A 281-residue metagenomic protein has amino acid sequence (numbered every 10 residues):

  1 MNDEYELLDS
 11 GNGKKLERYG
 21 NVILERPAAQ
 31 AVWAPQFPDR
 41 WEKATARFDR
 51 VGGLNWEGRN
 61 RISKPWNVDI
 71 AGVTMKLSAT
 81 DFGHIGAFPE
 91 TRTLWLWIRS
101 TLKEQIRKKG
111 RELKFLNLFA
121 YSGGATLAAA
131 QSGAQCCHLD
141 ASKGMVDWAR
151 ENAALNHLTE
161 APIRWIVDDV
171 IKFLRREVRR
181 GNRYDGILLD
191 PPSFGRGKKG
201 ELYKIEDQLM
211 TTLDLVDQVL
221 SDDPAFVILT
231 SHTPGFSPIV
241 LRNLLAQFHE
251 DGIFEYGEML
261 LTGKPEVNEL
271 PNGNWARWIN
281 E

Functional and structural regions predicted by a protein language model:
N2-G20, L24-P89, L96: Non-catalytic substrate-recognition/targeting regions of SAM-dependent transferases
P89-K109: Conserved alpha-helix/loop element of class I SAM-dependent methyltransferases that forms part of the SAM/SAH-binding
G110-Y121: Conserved class I S-adenosyl-L-methionine
S122-A134: Conserved SAM-binding loop of SAM-dependent methyltransferases across substrates and taxa, primarily the Class I
Q135-D140: Conserved SAM-binding motif I beta-strand of class I
S142-L188: S-adenosyl-L-methionine
D207-D223: A short glycine-rich, Lys/Arg-flanked "PGG" loop and its adjoining helix->strand segment in the class I
P224-E281: C-terminal catalytic and target-recognition region of SAM-dependent MTase-like enzymes, primarily methyltransferases
